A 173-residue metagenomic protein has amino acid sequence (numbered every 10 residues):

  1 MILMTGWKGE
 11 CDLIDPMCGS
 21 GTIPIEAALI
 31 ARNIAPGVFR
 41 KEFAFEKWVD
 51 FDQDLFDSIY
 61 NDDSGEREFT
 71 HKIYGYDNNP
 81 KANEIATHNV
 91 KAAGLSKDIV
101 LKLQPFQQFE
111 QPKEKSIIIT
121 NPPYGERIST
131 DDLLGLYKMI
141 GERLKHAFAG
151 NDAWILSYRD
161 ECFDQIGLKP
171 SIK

Functional and structural regions predicted by a protein language model:
I2-F109, E126, L134: Conserved S-adenosyl-L-methionine
T70-K72, Y76-H88, E126-K173: Conserved Class I SAM-dependent methyltransferase catalytic core
A93, P112, H146-A147: Alpha-helix C-cap/termination motif
L101-K102, I118-T120: Low-complexity, glycine/alanine/valine/leucine- and proline-rich hydrophobic stretches
Q107-I119: A short acidic, Gly/Pro-enriched loop at the edge of an enzyme's catalytic core that lines a small-molecule cofactor
P122-Y124: Short glycine-/small-residue-rich Rossmann-like dinucleotide-binding loops
